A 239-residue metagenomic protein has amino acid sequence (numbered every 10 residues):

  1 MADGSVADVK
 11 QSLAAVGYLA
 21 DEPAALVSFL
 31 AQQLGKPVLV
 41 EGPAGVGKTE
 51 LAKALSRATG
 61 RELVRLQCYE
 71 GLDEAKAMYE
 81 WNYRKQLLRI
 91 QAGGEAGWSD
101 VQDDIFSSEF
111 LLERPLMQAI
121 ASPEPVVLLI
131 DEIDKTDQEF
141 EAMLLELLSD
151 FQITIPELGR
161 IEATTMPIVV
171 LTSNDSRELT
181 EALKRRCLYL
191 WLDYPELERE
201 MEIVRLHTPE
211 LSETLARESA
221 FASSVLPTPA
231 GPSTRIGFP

Functional and structural regions predicted by a protein language model:
M1-A216, A220: C-terminal regulatory/interaction module of P-loop NTP-utilizing enzymes
A222-T234: Short, intrinsically disordered low-complexity segments enriched in Ser/Thr with adjacent Pro
